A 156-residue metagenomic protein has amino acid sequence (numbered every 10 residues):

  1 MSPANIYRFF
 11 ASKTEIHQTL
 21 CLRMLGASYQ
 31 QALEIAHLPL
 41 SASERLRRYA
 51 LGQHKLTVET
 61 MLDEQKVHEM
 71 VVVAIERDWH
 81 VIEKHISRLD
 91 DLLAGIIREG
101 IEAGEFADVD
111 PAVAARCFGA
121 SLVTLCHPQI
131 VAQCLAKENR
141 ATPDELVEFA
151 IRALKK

Functional and structural regions predicted by a protein language model:
M1-E15, T19: Helix-turn-helix
I6, Q18-C21, V67, V71-V72: Feature detects amphipathic, helix-rich regulatory segments
E15-H37, E44, R48-K55, E59 (+5 more regions): Alpha-helical structural segments
I35-A36, L51-V58, H68-V73, A150-L154: Helix-loop "lid/cap" segments that line or gate small-molecule binding pockets
S41-R45, D110-V113: A conserved beta-strand->loop->alpha-helix hinge within the catalytic CA
K55-E59, D90, G95, E99 (+2 more regions): Amphipathic C-terminal alpha-helical segment
Q65-V72, W79, E83, I101-V147: Hydrophobic/aromatic-rich alpha-helical bundle segments in the mid-to-C-terminal region
